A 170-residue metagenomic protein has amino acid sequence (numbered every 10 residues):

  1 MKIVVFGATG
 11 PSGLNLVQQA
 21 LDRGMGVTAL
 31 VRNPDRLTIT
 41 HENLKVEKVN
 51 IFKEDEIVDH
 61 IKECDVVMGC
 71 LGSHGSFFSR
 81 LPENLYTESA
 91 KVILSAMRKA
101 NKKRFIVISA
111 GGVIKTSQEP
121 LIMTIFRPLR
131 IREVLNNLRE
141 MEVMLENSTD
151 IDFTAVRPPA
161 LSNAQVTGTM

Functional and structural regions predicted by a protein language model:
I3-R23: N-terminal Rossmann NAD(P)H-binding glycine-rich loop of SDR-like oxidoreductase domains
V4, D35-V92, A96-K99: NAD(P)H-binding glycine-rich loop region in Rossmannoid oxidoreductase-like domains and their noncatalytic homologs
V4, T28, T154: Conserved beta-strand positions in the Rossmann-like core of class I SAM-dependent methyltransferases
G26, P34, E88-E133, N147: Conserved Rossmann-fold NAD(P)-dependent oxidoreductase catalytic core, especially the SDR/UDP-sugar
V31, S109, R157-A160: Conserved SDR Rossmann-fold cofactor-binding beta-strand/turn motif
S76, G111-S117, L161-A164: Conserved catalytic-site region of short-chain dehydrogenase/reductase
E142-A164: Conserved beta-loop-beta element that borders a ligand/cofactor-binding pocket
